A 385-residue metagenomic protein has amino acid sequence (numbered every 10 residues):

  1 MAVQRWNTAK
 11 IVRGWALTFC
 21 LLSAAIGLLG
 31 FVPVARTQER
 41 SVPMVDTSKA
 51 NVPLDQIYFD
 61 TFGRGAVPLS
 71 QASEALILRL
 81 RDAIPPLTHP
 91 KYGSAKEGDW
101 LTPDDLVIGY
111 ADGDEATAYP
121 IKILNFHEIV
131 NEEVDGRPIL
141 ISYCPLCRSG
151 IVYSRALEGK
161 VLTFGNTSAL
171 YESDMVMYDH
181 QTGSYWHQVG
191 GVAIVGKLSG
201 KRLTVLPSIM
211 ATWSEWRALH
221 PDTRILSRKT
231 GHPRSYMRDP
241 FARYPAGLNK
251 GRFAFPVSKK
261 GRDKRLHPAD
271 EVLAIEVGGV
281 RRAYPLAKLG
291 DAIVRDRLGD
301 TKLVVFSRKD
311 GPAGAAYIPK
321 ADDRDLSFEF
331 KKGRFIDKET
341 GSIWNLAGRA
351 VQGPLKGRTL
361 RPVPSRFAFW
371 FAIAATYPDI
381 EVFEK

Functional and structural regions predicted by a protein language model:
M1-V12: N-terminal secretory signal peptides that target proteins for export/translocation
W15-G30: Bacterial N-terminal signal peptides
G30, V34-K385: Mid-to-C-terminal functional-domain signal that highlights helix-capping/loop sites within ligand-binding modules
